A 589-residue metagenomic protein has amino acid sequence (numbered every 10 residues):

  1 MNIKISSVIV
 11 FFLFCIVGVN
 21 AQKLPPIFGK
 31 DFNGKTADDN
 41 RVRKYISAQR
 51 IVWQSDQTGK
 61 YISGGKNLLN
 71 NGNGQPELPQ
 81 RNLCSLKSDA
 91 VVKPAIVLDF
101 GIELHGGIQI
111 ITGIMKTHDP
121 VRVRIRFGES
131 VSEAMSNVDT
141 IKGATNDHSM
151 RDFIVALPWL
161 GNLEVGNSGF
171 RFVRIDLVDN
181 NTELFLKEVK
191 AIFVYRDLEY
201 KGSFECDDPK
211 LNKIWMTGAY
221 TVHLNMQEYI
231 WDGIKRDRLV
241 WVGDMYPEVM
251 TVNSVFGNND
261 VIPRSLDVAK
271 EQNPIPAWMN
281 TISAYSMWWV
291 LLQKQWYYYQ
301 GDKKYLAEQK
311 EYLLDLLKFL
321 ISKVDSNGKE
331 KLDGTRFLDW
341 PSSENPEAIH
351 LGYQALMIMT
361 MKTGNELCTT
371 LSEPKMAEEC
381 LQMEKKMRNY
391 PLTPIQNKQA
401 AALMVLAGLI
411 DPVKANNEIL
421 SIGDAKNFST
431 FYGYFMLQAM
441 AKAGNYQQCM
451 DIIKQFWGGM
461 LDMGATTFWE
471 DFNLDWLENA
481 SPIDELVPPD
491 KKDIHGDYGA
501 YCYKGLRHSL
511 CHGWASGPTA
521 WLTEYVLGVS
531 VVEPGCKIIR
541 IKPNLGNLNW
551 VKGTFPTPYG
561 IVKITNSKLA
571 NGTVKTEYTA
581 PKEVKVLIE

Functional and structural regions predicted by a protein language model:
M1-K23: Bacterial Sec-dependent N-terminal signal peptides
Q22-E228, D244, D260-I262, K304 (+1 more regions): Extracellular/oxidizing-compartment recognition motifs
K60-Y61, A134, L381-Q382, I453-E589: Non-catalytic C-terminal accessory modules of carbohydrate-active enzymes
E133-A134, S168, F172, N181-L184 (+12 more regions): Active-site acid/base region of carbohydrate-active enzymes
Q272, P391-P394, I419-F428, Q455-D462: Solenoid-like repeat scaffolds
Y298, K303, R336-I349, M387 (+6 more regions): Short beta-alpha connecting loops at secondary-structure transitions that line or flank enzyme active sites
D302, M404, M436, C449 (+3 more regions): Hydrophobic, well-ordered secondary-structure elements that form the walls of internal hydrophobic environments
I395-A400, N427-G433, L569: Generic helix N-cap/helix-start motif at coil->alpha-helix transitions
